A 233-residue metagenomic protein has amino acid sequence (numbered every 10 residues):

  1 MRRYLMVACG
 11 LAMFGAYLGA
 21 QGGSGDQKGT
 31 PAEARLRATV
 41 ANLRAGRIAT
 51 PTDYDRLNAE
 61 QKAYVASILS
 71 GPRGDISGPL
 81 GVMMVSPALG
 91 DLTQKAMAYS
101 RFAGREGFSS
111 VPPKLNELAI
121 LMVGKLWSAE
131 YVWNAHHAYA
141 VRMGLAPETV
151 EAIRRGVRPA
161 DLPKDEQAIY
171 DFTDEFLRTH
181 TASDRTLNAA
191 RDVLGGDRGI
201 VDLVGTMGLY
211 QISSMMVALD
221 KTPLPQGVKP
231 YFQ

Functional and structural regions predicted by a protein language model:
M1-M6: Bacterial N-terminal signal peptides that target proteins for export
V7-A16: Bacterial N-terminal signal peptides
G22-S110, F232: Mobile cap/lid helix-loop segments that border enzyme active or cofactor-binding sites and regulate substrate access
I76-V82, P112-L126, G199-V204: Alpha-helical scaffold segments that form or flank carboxylate-/histidine-based iron centers
L115-I153: Mid-length scaffold segments of soluble, non-membrane domains
L145-F172: A contiguous pocket-lining binding segment that forms or flanks enzyme active sites
P163-V204: Acidic/histidine-rich alpha-helical segments that form the ligand environment of transition-metal centers
R191-D192, G208, M216-Q233: Acidic, carboxylate-rich catalytic segments that either coordinate divalent cations
